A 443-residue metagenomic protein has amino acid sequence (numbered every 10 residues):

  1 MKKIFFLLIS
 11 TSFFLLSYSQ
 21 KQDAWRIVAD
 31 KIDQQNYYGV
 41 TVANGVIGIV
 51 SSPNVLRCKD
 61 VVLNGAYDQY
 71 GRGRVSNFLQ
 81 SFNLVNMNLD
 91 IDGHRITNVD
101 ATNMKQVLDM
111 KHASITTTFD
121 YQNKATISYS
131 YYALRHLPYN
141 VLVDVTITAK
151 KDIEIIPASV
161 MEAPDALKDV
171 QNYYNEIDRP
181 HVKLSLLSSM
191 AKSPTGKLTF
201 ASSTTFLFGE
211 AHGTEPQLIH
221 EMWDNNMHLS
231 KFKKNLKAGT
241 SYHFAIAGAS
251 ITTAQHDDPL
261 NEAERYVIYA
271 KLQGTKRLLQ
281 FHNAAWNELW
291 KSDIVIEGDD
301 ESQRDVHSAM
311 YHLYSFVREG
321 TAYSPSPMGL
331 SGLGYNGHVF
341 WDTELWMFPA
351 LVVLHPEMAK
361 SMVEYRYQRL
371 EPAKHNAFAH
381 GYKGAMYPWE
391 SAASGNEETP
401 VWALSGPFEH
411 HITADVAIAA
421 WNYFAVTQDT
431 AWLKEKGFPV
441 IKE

Functional and structural regions predicted by a protein language model:
M1-K21: Bacterial Sec-dependent N-terminal signal peptides
K2, Y18, T126-I127, I153-P157 (+2 more regions): Short secondary-structure capping/junction motifs at helix and strand boundaries
F14-L15, L56, L354-P356: Hydrophobic alpha-helical membrane context
Q20-V42, V46-Y335: Acidic/polar, glycine-enriched structural segments that form the non-catalytic walls/loops of the carbohydrate-binding
V42-G45, I49-V50, R277-A425: Substrate-binding groove/exosite segments of carbohydrate-active enzymes
I155, A254-N261, D293-E297, V353 (+2 more regions): Inter-helical turn/loop segments and adjacent helix faces that build the functional surface of alpha-helical bundle
I441: Conserved functional hotspot residues or short segments at active or partner-binding sites across diverse domains
